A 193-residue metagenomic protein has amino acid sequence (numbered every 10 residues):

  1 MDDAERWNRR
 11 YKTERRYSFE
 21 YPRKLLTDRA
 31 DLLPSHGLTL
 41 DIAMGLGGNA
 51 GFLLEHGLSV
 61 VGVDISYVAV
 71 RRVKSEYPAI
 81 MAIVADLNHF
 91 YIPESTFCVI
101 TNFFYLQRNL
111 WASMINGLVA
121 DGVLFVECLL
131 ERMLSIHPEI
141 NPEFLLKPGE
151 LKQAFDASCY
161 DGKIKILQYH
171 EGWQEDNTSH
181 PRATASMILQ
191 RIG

Functional and structural regions predicted by a protein language model:
M1-P34: Conserved class I S-adenosyl-L-methionine
H36-G45: Conserved class I S-adenosyl-L-methionine
S66-V68: Conserved SAM/SAH-binding beta-strand->alpha-helix loop
V73-K74: Conserved SAM-binding loop
P78-N88: Conserved SAM-binding strand-loop segment of SAM-dependent methyltransferases
Y91-V99: A short acidic, Gly/Pro-enriched loop at the edge of an enzyme's catalytic core that lines a small-molecule cofactor
L106-G117: A short, conserved alpha-helix within the catalytic core of class I
G122-M133: Conserved beta-strand signature within the Rossmann-like core of class I S-adenosyl-L-methionine
